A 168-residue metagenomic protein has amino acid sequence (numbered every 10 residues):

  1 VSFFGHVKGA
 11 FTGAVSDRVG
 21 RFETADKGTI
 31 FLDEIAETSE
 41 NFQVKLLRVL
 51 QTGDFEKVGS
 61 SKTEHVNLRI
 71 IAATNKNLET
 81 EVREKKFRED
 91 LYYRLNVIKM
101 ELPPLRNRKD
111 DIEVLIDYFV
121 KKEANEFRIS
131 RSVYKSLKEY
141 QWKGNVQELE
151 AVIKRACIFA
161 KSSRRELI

Functional and structural regions predicted by a protein language model:
V1-R69, E79-N96, N107-V114: Conserved AAA+ P-loop NTPase core
G59-R69, N77-I168: Nucleotide-binding/hydrolysis machinery
